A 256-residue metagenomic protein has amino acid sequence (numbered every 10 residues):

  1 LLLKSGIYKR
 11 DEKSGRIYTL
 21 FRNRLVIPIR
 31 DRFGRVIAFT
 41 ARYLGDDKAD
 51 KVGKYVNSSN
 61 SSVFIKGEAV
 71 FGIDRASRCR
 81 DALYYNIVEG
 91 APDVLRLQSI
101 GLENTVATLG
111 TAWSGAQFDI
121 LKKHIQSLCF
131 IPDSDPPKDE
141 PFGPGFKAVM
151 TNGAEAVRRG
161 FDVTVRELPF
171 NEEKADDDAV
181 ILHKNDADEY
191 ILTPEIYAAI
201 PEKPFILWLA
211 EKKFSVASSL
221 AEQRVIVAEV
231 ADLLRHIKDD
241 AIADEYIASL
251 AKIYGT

Functional and structural regions predicted by a protein language model:
L1-L128, E140-F142, K147-V149: Phosphate-handling DNA/RNA-contact segment within nucleic-acid enzymes
R10-L20, L25, T151-N152, R159-G160 (+1 more regions): Electropositive, surface-exposed helix/loop patches at the edges of structured domains that serve as adaptable
Y18, D135-K138, L250: Conserved short loop/turn motifs at secondary-structure junctions
Y43, I131, E155, R159 (+2 more regions): Conserved, well-folded catalytic cores of nucleic-acid-processing and energy-transducing macromolecular machines
K51-V56, S99-L102, H124-F130, P204-K212 (+2 more regions): Short acidic (Asp/Glu) and glycine-rich catalytic loops that position anionic groups and cofactors
R78, T111-A175, A179-N185, E189-E195: Conserved catalytic cores of soluble enzyme domains, especially glycine-rich substrate-binding beta-alpha loops
D162-Y254: C-terminal or mid-to-C-terminal helical accessory/interaction module adjacent to the motor/catalytic core
